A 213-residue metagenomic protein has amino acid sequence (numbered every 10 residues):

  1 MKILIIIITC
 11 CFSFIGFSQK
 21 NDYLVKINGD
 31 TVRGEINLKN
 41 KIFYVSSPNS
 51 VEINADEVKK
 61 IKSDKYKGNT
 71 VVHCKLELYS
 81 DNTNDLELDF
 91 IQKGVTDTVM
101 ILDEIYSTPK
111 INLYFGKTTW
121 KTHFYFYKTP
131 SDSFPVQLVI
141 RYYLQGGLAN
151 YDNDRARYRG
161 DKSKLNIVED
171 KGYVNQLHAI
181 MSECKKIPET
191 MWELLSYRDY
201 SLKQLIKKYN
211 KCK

Functional and structural regions predicted by a protein language model:
M1-N21, G34: Bacterial Sec-dependent N-terminal signal peptides
Q19-K213: Compositionally biased alpha-helical segments
